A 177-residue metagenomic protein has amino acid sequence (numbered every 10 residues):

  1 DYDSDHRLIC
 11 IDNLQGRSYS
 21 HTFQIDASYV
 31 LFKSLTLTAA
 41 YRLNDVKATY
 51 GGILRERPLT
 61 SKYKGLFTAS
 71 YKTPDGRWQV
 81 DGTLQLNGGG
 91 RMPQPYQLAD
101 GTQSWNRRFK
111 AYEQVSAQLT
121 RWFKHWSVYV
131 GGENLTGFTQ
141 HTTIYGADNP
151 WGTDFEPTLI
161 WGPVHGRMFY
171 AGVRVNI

Functional and structural regions predicted by a protein language model:
D1-D12, N149-T158: Surface-exposed loop/turn segments flanking beta-strands in extracellular/periplasmic regions
D3, E113, T136-T139: Generic, ordered loop/turn and secondary-structure boundary motif
D3-P95, R174-N176: Gram-negative outer-membrane beta-barrel transporters
R17-H21, L59-G65, A111-V115, K124 (+1 more regions): Residues that define the transmembrane beta-barrel architecture of outer-membrane proteins
L86-P95, T120-I177: C-terminal beta-signal and adjacent terminal beta-strands/loops of Gram-negative outer-membrane beta-barrel proteins
T102-R108, V115-L119, W126, T158-L159: Short, glycine/charged-rich beta-strand-loop motifs at protein surfaces that mediate ligand recognition and catalysis
